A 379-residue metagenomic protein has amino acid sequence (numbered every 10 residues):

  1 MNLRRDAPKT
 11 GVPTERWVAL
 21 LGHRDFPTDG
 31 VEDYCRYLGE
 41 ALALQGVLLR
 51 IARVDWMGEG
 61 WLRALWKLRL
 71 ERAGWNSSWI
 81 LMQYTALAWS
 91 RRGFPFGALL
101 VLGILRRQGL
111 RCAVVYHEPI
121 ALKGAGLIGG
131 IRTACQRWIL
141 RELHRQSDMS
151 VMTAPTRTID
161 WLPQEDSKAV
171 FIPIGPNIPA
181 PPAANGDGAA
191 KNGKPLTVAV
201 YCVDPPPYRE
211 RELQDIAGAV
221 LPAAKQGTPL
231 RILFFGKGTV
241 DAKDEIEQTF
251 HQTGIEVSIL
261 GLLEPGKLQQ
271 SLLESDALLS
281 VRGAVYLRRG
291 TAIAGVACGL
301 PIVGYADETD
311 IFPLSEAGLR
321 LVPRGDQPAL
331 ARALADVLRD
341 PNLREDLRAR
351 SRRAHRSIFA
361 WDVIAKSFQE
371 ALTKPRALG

Functional and structural regions predicted by a protein language model:
G30, R339-L372: A charged, aromatic-enriched C-terminal amphipathic alpha-helix characteristic of glycosyltransferases across folds
L99-R111, G130-S150: Membrane-proximal helix-turn-helix segments that form the acceptor-binding/catalytic region of lipid-linked
R141-A184, K191-G193, V200-V203: Donor nucleotide-sugar binding/catalytic pocket of nucleotide-sugar-dependent glycosyltransferases
A190-I246: Conserved catalytic-core segment of nucleotide-activated headgroup transferases in glycan assembly
K243-Q269: Nucleotide-activated donor-binding/catalytic signature segment of Leloir-type glycosyltransferases, i.e., the conserved
L272-L287, L300: Acidic donor-binding loop of glycosyltransferase active sites
A297, A306-L321: Short acidic/histidine- and often glycine-rich active-site loop of Leloir-type glycosyltransferases that engages
E316-P328, D336-N342: Conserved acidic donor-binding segment of nucleotide-sugar-dependent glycosyltransferases
